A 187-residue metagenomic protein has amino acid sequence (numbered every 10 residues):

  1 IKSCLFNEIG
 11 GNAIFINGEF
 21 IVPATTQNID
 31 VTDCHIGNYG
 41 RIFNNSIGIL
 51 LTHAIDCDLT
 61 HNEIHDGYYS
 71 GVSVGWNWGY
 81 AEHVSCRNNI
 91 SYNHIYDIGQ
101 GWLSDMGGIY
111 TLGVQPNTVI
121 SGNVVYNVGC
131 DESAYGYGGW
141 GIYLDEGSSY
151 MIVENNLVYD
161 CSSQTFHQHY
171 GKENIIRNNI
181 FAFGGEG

Functional and structural regions predicted by a protein language model:
I1-G11, T25-G40, I55-Y69, V84-G99 (+3 more regions): Right-handed parallel beta-helix
I9-V22, I42-L51, Y68-Y80, L103-L112 (+3 more regions): Extracellular beta-strand/beta-solenoid scaffold signature
